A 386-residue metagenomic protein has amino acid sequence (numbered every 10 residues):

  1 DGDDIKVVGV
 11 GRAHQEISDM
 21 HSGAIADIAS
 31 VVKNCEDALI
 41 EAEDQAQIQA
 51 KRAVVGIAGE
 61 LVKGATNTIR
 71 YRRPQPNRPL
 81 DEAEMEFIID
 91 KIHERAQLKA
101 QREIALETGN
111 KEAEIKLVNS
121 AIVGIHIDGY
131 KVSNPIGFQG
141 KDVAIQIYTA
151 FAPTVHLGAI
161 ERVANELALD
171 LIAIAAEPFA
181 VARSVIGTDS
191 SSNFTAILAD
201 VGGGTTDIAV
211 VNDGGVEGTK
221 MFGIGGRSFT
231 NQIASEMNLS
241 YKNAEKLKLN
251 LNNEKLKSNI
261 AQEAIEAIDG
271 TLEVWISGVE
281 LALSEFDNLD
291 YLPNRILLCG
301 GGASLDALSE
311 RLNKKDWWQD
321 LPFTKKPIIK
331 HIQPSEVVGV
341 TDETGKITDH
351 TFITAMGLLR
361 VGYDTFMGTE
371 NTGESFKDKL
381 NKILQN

Functional and structural regions predicted by a protein language model:
G2-A53, I57-A196, E217, L251-S258 (+4 more regions): Nucleotide/phosphate-binding catalytic cleft detector across ATP-hydrolyzing and phosphate-transferring enzymes
A58, Y291-W317: Glycine-rich phosphate-binding loops at beta-strand->alpha-helix junctions
R78-E86, K315-I353: Conserved phosphate-binding/catalytic loops in two-lobed NTP-binding clefts
F179-E254: Acidic, glycine-rich loop-and-beta core segments that form the ion-binding/anion-interacting portion of active sites
G202, T271-L283: A general structural motif
V210-N212, K220-M221, L283, D287 (+2 more regions): Active-site proximal loops enriched in glycine and acidic residues that flank catalytic Cys/His/Asp and coordinate
E217-G218, E263-A264, N294, V338-K346: Short beta-alpha connecting loops at secondary-structure transitions that line or flank enzyme active sites
F229, S304, T351-G357: Catalytic-loop motifs flanking and including active-site residues across diverse enzymes
